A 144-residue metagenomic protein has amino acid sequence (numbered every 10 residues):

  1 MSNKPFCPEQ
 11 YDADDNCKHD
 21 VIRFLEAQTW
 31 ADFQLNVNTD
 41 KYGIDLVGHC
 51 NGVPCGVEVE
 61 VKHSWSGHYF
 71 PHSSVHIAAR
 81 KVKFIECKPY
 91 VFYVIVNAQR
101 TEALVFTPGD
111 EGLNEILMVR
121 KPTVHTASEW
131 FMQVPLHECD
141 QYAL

Functional and structural regions predicted by a protein language model:
M1-S2, L144: Short intrinsically disordered terminal tails
K4-D15, H19, Q28, Q34 (+2 more regions): Catalytic cores of nucleic-acid endonucleases
T39-V47: Beta-rich nucleic-acid/ligand-interaction surfaces
V47-E58: Active-site beta-strand-loop-beta-strand hairpin of nuclease catalytic cores that positions key catalytic residues
V59-V61, L136: Active-site donor-binding loop signature of nucleotide-sugar glycosyltransferases
F92-Q141: Domain-level recognition of nuclease-like catalytic cores that cleave nucleotide substrates
